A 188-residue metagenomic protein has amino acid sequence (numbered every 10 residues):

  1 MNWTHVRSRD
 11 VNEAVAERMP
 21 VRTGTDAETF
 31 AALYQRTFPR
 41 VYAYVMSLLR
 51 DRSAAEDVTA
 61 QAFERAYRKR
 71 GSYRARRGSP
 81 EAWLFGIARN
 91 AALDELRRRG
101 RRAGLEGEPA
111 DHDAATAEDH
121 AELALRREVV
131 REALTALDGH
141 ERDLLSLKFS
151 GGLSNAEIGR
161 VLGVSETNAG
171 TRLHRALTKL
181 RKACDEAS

Functional and structural regions predicted by a protein language model:
M1-A14, A124, R160-G163, L177-S188: C-terminal edge and immediately downstream basic/flexible tail or linker adjoining helix-turn-helix-like DNA-binding
M1-R40, S47: N-terminal module of bacterial RNA polymerase sigma factors
W3-A16, D94, R102-R127, S154: Internal acidic/polar
R22-G24, R50, Q61-G78, R98-G100: Sigma70-family region 2
D57-E64, G78-N90: Structural recognition of an alpha-helix C-terminal capping motif at a helix-to-coil junction
R68-S72, F85-G107, L123: Arg/Lys-rich amphipathic alpha helix in sigma70-family domain 2
L93, S150, A156, R160-E186: DNA-recognition helix of helix-turn-helix
L144-K148: A short pre-motif secondary-structure segment
